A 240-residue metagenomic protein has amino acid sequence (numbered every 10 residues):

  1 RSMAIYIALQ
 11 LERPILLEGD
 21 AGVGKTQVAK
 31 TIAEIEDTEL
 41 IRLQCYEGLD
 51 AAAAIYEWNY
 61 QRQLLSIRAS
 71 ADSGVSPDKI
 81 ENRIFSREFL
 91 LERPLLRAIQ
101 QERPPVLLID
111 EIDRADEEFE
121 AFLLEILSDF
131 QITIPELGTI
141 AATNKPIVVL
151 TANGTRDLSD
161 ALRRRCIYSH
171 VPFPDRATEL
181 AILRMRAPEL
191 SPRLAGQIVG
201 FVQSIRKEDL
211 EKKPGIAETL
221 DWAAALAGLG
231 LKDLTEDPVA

Functional and structural regions predicted by a protein language model:
R1-A240: C-terminal regulatory/interaction module of P-loop NTP-utilizing enzymes
